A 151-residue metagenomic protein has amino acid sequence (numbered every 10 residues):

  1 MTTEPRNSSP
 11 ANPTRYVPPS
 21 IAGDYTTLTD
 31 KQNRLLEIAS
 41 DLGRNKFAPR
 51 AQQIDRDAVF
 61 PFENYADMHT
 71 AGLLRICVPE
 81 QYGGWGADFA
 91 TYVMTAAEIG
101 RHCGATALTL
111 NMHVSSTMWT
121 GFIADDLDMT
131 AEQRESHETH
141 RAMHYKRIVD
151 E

Functional and structural regions predicted by a protein language model:
T2-K31: Intrinsic disorder at enzyme termini
T14, I38-D41, A71: Short, flexible segments with low predicted structural confidence
Y16-P18, L35-L36, R44, D55 (+1 more regions): N-terminal-proximal low-complexity accessory segments that begin disordered and transition into the first
A22-D41, E63: Short, composition-biased local secondary-structure segments
L42-Q52: N-terminal capping segment at the start of a domain
Q53-D55, W85: A generic secondary-structure micro-motif detector that highlights 1-2 residue hydrophobic/ambivalent hotspots embedded
F62-T70, L74-E151: Glycine-rich flavin
